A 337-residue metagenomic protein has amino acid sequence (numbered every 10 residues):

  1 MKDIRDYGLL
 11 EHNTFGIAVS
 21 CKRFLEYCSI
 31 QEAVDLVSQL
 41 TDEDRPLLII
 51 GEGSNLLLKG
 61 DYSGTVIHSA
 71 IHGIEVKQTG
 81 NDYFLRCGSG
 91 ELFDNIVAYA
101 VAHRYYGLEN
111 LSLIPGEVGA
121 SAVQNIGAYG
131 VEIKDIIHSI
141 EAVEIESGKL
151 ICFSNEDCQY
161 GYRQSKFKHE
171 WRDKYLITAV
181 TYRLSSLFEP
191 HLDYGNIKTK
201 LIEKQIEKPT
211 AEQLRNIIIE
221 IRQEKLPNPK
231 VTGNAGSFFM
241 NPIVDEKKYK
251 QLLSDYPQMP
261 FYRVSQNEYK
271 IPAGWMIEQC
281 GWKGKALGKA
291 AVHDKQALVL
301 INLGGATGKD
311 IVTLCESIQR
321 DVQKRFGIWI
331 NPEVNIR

Functional and structural regions predicted by a protein language model:
M1-E146: Anion-binding (especially nucleotide phosphate/pyrophosphate-binding) glycine-rich loop and adjoining beta-alpha core
I4-R5, L10-I17, L56, L150-K309 (+1 more regions): Phosphate/pyrophosphate- and phosphate-bearing ligand-binding catalytic cores of soluble enzymes
Y105, G308-I311: Beta-rich strand-turn-strand
I318: Phosphate/pyrophosphate-binding loops and the adjoining catalytic core of nucleotide-dependent enzymes
